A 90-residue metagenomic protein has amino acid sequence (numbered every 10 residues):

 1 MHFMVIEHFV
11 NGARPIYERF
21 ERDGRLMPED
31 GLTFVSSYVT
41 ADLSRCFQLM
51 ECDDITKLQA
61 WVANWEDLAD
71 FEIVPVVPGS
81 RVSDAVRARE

Functional and structural regions predicted by a protein language model:
M1-V35, V39-R45, D53-K57, V77-E90: Short S/T/G/P-rich N-terminal loop/turn motif that feeds into the first structured element of a domain
D30, E66-A69: Structural motif
Q48: Conserved RNP beta-strands of RNA recognition motif
V62: Short, flexible helix/strand-to-coil boundary loops that buttress conserved ligand/catalytic motifs in alpha/beta
L68-G79: Conserved short beta-strand edge segments in small beta-sheet-based binding/regulatory domains
